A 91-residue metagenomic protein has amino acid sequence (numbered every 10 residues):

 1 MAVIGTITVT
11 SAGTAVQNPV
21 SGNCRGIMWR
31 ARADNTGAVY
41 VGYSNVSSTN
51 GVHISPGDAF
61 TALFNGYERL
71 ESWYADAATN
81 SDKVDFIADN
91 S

Functional and structural regions predicted by a protein language model:
M1-G22, N80: Surface-exposed ligand/attachment interfaces on beta-rich extracellular proteins
V3-T8, Y40, H53, Y74 (+1 more regions): Ser/Thr- (and often Asn-) enriched beta-sheet segments in non-cytosolic proteins
I7-Q17, T49-G66: Short, solvent-exposed S/T- and G/P-enriched segments that are highly enriched in secreted/extracellular and lumenal
N18, C24, W29-N35, A77: Asparagine-centered strand-capping/turn motif at beta-strand->loop junctions
R25-I27, N65-D82: Noncatalytic modules at the cell exterior or secretory-pathway interfaces, chiefly beta-strand-rich lectin/adhesion
R30-V52, D85-I87: Short, surface-exposed beta-strand/strand-loop-strand elements in extracellular ectodomains
S81-S91: Exposed low-complexity, polar/acidic, P/S/T/G-rich flexible segments that act as propeptides, protease-susceptible
